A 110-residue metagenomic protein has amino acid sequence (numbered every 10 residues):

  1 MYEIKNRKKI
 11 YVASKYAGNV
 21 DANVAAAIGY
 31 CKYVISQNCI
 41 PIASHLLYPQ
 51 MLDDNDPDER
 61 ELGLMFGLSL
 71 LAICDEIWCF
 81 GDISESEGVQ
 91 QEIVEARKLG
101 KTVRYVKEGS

Functional and structural regions predicted by a protein language model:
M1-S110: Conserved catalytic or regulatory cores that recognize and/or transform ribose-phosphate-containing ligands
